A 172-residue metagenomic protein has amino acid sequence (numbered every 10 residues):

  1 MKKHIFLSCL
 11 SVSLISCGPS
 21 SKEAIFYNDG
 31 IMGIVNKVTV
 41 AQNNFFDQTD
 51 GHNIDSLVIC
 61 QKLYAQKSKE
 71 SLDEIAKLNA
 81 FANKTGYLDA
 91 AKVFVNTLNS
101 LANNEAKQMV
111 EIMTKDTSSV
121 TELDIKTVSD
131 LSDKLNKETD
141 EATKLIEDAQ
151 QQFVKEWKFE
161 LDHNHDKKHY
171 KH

Functional and structural regions predicted by a protein language model:
M1-Y27: Bacterial Sec-dependent N-terminal signal peptides
C17-Q66, H163-H172: Immediate post-signal-peptide N-terminus of mature secreted/exported proteins
A24-D29, G86-T97: Short, charge/polar-rich alpha-helical segments
I31, L57, Q61-Y64, S68 (+5 more regions): Hydrophobic packing residues in well-ordered alpha-helices of helical domains and bundles
I34-A41, Y64-E74, L101-Q108: Amphipathic, well-ordered alpha-helical segments in soluble domains
N44-D47, E70-N83, S119-S129: Short, charged/polar, low-complexity loop and linker segments that flank or interrupt alpha-helical bundles
S71-V93, K107-M113: Short, solvent-exposed, charged loop/turn and helix-capping segments that join or cap alpha-helices on peripheral
A91-H172: Extracytoplasmic electrostatic interaction patches
